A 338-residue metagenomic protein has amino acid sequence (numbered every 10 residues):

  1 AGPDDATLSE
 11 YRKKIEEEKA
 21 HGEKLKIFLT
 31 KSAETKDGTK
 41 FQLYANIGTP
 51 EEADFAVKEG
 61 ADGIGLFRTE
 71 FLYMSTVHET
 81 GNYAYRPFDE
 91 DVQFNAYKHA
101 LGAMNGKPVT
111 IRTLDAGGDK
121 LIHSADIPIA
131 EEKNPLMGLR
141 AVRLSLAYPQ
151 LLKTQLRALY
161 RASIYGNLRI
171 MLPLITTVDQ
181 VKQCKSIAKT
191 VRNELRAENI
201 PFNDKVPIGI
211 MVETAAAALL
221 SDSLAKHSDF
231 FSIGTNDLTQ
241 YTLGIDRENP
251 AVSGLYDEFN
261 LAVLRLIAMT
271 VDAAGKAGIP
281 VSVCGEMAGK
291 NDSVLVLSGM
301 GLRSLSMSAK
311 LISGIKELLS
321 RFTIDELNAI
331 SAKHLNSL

Functional and structural regions predicted by a protein language model:
A1-K13: Conserved glycine-bearing catalytic or ligand-binding loops at nucleotide- and phosphate-handling centers of large
K14-E18: Feature 9007 captures long, charged alpha-helical oligomerization segments
K19-L338: Conserved alpha/beta-domain cores
